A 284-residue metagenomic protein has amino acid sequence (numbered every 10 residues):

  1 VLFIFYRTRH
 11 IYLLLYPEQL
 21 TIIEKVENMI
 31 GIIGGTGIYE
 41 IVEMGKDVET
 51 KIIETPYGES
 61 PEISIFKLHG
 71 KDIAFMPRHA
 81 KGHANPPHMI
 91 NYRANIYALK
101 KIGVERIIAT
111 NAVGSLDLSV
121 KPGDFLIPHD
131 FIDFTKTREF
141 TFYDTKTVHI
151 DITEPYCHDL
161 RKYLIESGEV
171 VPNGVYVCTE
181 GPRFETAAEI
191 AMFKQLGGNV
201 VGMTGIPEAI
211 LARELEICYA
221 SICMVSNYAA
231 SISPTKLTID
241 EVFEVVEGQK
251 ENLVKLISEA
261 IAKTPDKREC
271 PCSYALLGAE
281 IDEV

Functional and structural regions predicted by a protein language model:
I4, Y12-N28: Short, Lys/Arg-enriched N-terminal segments with co-localized hydrophobic residues within the first ~10-30 amino acids
E27-I152: Metabolite-binding pocket within alpha/beta catalytic cores that recognizes anionic/polar moieties
K100-G103, K194, R213: Non-catalytic positions within long, well-ordered alpha-helices that form the structural scaffold/packing of enzyme
E105-R106, N199, C218: Short acidic/polar active-site loop segments enriched in Thr and Asp
G168-N199, Y274-A275: Active-site/ligand-binding-proximal alpha/beta "capping" segment
M203-E241: Zn-dependent metallopeptidase/amidohydrolase metal-coordination segment
A230-E280: His/Asp/Glu-rich mid-to-C-terminal helical/loop segments that flank catalytic regions of hydrolases
